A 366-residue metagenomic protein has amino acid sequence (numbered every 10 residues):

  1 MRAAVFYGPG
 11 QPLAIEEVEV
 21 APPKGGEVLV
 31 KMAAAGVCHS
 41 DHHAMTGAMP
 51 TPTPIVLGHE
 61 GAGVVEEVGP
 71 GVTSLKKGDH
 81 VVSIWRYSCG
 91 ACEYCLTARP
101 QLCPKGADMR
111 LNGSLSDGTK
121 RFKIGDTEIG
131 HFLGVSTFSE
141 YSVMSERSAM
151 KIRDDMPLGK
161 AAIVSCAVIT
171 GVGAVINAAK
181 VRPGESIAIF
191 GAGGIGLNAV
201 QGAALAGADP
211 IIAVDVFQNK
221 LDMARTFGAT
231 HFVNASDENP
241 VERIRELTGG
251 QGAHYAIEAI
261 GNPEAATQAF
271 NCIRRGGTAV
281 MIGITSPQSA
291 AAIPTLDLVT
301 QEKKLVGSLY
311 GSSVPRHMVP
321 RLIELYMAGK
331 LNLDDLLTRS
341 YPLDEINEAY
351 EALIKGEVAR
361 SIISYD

Functional and structural regions predicted by a protein language model:
R2, A14, E19, K31 (+2 more regions): Residues located in well-ordered beta-strands
E19-V20, T53-G58, G130-G134, E140-Y141 (+1 more regions): Short Gly/Pro-enriched turn/cap motifs at secondary-structure boundaries
A21-A35, M45-L96, Q101, M109 (+1 more regions): Glycine-rich beta-strand-centered segment in the early N-terminal region that forms part of a ligand/cofactor-binding
G78, G184, A229, G252-A253 (+2 more regions): Local beta-strand N-terminus motif with an aromatic residue
W85-Y141, S145-R147: Cysteine-cluster motifs in flexible loop/terminal segments that predominantly coordinate metals
E140-Y141, R147-A149, R153-E238, E242: Mid-domain Rossmann-like dinucleotide-binding core that forms the NAD(H)/NADP(H) cofactor-binding site
A179-P183, L205, V216-K304: Glycine-rich cofactor phosphate-binding loops and adjacent beta1-alpha1 units of small-molecule cofactor enzyme domains
T267-N271, S312, R316-D366: C-terminal hydrophobic helical "lid"/dimerization subdomain of Rossmann-like NAD(P)H-dependent oxidoreductases
